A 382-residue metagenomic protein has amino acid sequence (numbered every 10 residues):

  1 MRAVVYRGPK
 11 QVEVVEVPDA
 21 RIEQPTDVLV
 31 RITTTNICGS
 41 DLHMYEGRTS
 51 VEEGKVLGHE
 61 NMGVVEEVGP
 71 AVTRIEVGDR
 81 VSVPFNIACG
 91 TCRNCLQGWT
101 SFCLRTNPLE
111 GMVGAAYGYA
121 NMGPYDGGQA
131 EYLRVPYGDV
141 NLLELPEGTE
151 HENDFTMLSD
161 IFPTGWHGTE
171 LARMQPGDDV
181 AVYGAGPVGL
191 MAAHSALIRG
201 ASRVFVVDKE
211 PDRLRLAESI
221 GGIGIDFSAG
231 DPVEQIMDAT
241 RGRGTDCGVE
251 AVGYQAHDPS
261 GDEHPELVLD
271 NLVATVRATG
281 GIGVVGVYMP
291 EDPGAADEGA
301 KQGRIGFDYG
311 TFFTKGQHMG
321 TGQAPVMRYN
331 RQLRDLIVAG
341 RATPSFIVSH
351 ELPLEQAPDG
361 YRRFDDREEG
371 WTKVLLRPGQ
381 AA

Functional and structural regions predicted by a protein language model:
M1, G230, R243, S260 (+1 more regions): C-terminal hydrophobic helical "lid"/dimerization subdomain of Rossmann-like NAD(P)H-dependent oxidoreductases
P18-T35, Y45-L96, S101, P124-D126 (+1 more regions): Glycine-rich beta-strand-centered segment in the early N-terminal region that forms part of a ligand/cofactor-binding
C38, F85-E152: Cysteine-cluster motifs in flexible loop/terminal segments that predominantly coordinate metals
S40-M44: Cytochrome P450 core scaffold surrounding the K-helix E-X-X-R motif and the conserved "meander" helix-loop region
R74-V77, P176, A278: Short, flexible surface segments
R80-V81, E131, L142-G230, E234 (+1 more regions): Mid-domain Rossmann-like dinucleotide-binding core that forms the NAD(H)/NADP(H) cofactor-binding site
A172-R173, R215, I220-G316, A382: Glycine-rich cofactor phosphate-binding loops and adjacent beta1-alpha1 units of small-molecule cofactor enzyme domains
E210, Y288, P325: Residues in the short beta-alpha loop(s) of Rossmann-like NAD(P)-binding domains
